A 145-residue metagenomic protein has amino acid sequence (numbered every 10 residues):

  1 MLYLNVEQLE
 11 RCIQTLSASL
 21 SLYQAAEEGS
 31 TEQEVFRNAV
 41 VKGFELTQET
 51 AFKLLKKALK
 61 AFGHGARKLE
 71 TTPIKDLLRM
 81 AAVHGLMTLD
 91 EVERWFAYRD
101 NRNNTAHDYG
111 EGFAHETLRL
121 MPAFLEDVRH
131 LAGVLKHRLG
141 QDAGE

Functional and structural regions predicted by a protein language model:
M1-E145: Solvent-exposed interaction patches of small proteins and small membrane subunits
